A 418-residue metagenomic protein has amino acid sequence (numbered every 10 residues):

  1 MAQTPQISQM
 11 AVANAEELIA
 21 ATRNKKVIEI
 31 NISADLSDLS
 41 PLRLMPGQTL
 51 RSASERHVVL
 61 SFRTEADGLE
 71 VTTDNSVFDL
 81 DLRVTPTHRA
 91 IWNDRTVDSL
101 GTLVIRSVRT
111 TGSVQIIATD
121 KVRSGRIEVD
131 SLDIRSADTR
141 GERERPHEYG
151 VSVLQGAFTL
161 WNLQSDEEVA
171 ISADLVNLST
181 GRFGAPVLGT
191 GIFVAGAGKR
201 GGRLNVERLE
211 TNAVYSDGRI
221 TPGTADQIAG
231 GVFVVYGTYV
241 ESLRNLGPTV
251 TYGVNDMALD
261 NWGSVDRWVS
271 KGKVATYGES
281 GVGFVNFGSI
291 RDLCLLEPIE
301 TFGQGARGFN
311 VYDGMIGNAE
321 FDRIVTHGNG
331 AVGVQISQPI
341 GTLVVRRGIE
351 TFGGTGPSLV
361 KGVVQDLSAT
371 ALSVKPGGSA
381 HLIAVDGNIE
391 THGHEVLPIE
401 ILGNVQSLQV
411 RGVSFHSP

Functional and structural regions predicted by a protein language model:
Q3-S33, S37: Acidic Gly/Asp/Thr-rich repetitive segments characteristic of extracellular carbohydrate-active and adhesion proteins
R23-N24, S37-R51, V59-L103, G112-R123: Extracellular beta-strand-rich solenoid/capping regions of secreted or surface-exposed proteins that bind or remodel
E55-T64, F78-R89, I105-I117, D130-F158 (+9 more regions): Beta-strand-rich solenoid/repeat architectures in extracellular/passenger domains of polysaccharide-targeting enzymes
T72-D74, V97, T102, K121 (+9 more regions): Structural signal for repeat-unit boundaries in curved repeat scaffolds
G125-I127: N-terminal alpha-helical scaffolds in RNA gene-expression factors, predominantly in nucleus-encoded
